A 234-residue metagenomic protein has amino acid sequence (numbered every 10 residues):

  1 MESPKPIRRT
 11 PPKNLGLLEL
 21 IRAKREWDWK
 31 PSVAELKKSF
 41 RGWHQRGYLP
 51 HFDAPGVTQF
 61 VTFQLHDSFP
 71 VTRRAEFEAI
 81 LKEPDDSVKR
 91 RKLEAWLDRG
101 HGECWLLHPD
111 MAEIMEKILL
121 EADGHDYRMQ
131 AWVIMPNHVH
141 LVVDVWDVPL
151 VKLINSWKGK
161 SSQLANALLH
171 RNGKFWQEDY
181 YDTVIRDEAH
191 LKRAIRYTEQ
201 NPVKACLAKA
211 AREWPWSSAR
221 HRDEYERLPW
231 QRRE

Functional and structural regions predicted by a protein language model:
M1-E234: Short catalytic/metal-binding and nucleic-acid-binding patches
